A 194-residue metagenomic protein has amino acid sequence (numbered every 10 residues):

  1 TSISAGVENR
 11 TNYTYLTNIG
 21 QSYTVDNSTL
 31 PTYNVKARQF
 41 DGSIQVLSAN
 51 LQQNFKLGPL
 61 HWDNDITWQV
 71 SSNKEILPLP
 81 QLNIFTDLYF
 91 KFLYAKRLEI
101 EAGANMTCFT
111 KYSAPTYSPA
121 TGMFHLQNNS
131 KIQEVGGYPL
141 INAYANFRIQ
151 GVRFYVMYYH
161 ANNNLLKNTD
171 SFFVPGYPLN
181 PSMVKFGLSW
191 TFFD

Functional and structural regions predicted by a protein language model:
T1-D194: Exposed, low-structure sequence patches enriched in small/polar residues
